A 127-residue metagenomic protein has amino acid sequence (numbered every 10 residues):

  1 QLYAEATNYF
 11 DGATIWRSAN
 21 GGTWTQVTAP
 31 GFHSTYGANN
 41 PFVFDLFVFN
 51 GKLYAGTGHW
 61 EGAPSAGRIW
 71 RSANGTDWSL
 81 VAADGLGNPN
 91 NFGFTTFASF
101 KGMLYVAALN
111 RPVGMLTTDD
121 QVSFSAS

Functional and structural regions predicted by a protein language model:
Q1, F10-F42, V48, K52 (+4 more regions): Trp- and S/T/G-rich repeat-edge/linker motifs of beta-rich repeat architectures
T7-N8, H59: Beta-strand C-termini and the immediately following turn/loop, strongest in propeller blades
G56: Extracellular/lumenal glycan-associated surfaces
